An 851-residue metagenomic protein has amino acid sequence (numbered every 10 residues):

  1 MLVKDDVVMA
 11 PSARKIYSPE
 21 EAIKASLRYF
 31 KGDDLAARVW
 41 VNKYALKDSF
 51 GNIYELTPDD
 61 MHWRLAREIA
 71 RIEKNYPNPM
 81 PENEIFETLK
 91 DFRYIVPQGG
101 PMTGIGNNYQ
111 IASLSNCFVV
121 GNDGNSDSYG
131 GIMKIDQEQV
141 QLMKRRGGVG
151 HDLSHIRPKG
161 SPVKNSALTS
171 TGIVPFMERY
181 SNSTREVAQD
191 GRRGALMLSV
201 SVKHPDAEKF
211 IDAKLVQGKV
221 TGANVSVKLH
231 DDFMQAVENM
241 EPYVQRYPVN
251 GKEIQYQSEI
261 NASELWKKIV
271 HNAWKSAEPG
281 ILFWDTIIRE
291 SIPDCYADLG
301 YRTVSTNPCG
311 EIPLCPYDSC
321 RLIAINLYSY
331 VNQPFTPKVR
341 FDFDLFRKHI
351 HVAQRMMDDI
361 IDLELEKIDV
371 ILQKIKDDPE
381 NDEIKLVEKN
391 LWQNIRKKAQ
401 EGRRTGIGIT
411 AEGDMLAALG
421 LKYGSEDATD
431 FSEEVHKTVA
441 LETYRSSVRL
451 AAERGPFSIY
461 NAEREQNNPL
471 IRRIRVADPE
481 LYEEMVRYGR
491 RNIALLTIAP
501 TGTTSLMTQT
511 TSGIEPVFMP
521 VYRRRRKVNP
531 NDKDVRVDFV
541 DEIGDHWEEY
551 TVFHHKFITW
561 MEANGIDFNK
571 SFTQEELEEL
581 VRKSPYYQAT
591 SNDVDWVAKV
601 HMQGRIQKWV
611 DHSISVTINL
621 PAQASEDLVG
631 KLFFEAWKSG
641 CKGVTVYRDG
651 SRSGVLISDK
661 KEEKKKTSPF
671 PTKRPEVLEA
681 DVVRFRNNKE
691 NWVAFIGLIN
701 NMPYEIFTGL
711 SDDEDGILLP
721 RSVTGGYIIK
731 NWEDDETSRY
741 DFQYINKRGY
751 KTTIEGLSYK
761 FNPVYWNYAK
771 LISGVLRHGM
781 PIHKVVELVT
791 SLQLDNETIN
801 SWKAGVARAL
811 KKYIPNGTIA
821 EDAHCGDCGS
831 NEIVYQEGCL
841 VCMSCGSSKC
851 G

Functional and structural regions predicted by a protein language model:
M1-L114, W266-K275, F634, K638 (+3 more regions): Acidic/polar, glycine-rich intrinsically disordered N-terminal extensions of enzymes
V3-D6, A10-P11, P19, K24-F30 (+8 more regions): Active-site cavity-forming subdomains of large catalytic enzyme subunits
D34, G310-I312, E364-L365, I471 (+3 more regions): Catalytic alpha/beta core of large soluble enzyme barrels
D34-W40, L89-I105, L363-L365, V370 (+1 more regions): Core structural elements
F86, R246-V249, H349-R396, Q400 (+5 more regions): Internal maturation/activation junctions in enzymes
G104-V119, Y129-D152, V187, S199-V202 (+13 more regions): Conserved phosphate/anionic-ligand binding catalytic regions in large, soluble enzymes, centered on
L229, E290, C295-A297, N307 (+4 more regions): Terminal amphipathic helices with adjacent charged low-complexity linkers/tails
Y482-E484, S658-L698: Short, Gly/Pro- and small/polar-rich lid/capping loops
